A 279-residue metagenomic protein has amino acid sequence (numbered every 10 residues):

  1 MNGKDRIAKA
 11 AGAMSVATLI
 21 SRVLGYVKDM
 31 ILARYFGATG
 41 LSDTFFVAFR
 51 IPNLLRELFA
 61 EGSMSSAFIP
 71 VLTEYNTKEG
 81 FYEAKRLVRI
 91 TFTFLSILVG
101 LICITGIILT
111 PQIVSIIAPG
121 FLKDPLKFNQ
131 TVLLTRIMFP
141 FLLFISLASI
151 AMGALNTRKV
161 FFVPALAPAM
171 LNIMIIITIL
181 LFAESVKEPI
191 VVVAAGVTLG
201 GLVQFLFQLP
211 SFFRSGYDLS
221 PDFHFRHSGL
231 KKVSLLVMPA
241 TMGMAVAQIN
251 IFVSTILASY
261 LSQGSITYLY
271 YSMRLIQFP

Functional and structural regions predicted by a protein language model:
M1-P279: Membrane-embedded alpha-helical bundles of multi-pass transporters/translocases, especially carrier/permease families
